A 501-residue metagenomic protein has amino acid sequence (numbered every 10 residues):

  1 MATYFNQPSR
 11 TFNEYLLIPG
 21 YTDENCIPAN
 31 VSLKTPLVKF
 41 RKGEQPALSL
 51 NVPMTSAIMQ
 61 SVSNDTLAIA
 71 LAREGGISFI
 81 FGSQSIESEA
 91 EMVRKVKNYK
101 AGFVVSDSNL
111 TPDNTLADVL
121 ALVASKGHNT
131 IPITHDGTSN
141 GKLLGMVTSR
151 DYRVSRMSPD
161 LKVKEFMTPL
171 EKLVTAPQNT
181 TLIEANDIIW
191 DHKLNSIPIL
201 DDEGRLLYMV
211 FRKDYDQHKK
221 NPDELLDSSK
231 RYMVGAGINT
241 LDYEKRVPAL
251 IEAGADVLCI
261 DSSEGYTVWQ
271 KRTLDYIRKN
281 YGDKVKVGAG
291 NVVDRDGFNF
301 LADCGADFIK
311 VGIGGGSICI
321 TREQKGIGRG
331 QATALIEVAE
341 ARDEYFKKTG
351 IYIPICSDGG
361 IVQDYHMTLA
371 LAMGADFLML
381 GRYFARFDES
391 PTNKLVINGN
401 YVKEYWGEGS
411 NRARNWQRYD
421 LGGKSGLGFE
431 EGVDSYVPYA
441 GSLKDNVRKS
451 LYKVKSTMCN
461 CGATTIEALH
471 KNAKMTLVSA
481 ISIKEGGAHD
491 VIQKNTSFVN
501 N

Functional and structural regions predicted by a protein language model:
M1-Y21, S108-T111, A176-P177, I183-D187 (+4 more regions): Alpha/beta catalytic cores of nucleotide-metabolism and tRNA/nucleoside-modifying enzymes
E14, L71, V123, I131-I133 (+12 more regions): Terminal peptide-recognition signature
I27-L50, A57-M59, S88-H128, I133-D136 (+5 more regions): Bateman/CBS regulatory modules and CBS-like beta-alpha motifs in cytosolic regions of diverse proteins
A47-S56, G102-D107, D227-A236, I277-V293 (+2 more regions): Short beta-strand/loop segments at the ligand-binding rim of alpha/beta enzyme cores
T66-I69, Y243-A253, V287, V293-V311 (+1 more regions): Catalytic cores of alpha/beta
R73-S88, A255-T267, D307-K325, I361-L395: Glycine-rich phosphate-binding active-site loops on the catalytic face of alpha/beta enzymes
F79-Q84, N109-T111, T130-T134, T175-P177 (+6 more regions): Catalytic beta/alpha-barrel core
Q84-K95, N140, S155-D160, R205-L225 (+5 more regions): Active-site-adjacent beta->alpha loops and helix N-cap segments on the catalytic face of soluble alpha/beta enzymes
